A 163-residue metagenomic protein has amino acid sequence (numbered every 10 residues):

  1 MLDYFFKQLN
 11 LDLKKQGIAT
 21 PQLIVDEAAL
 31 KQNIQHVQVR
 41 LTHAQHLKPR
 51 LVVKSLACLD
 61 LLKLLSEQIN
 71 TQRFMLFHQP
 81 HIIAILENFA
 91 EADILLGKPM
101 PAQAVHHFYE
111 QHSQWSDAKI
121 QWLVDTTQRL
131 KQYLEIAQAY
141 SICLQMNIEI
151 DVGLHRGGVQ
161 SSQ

Functional and structural regions predicted by a protein language model:
M1-D3: N-terminal hydrophobic targeting/anchoring segments and the immediately downstream early-domain regions of hydrolases
F5-V25: Generic N-terminal amphipathic, Lys/Arg-enriched alpha-helix
F6-Q8, A29-D60: N-terminal glycine-rich anion-binding loops that anchor highly charged ligand groups
K14-I18, V39-H43, L59-L62, M146 (+1 more regions): A short alpha-helix capping/helix-coil boundary motif
I24-E27, K31, T127, S162: Non-membrane alpha-helical structural segments and their capping/turn regions in soluble enzymes
R50-Q163: Active-site-proximal beta-alpha core segment in soluble small-molecule metabolic enzymes
